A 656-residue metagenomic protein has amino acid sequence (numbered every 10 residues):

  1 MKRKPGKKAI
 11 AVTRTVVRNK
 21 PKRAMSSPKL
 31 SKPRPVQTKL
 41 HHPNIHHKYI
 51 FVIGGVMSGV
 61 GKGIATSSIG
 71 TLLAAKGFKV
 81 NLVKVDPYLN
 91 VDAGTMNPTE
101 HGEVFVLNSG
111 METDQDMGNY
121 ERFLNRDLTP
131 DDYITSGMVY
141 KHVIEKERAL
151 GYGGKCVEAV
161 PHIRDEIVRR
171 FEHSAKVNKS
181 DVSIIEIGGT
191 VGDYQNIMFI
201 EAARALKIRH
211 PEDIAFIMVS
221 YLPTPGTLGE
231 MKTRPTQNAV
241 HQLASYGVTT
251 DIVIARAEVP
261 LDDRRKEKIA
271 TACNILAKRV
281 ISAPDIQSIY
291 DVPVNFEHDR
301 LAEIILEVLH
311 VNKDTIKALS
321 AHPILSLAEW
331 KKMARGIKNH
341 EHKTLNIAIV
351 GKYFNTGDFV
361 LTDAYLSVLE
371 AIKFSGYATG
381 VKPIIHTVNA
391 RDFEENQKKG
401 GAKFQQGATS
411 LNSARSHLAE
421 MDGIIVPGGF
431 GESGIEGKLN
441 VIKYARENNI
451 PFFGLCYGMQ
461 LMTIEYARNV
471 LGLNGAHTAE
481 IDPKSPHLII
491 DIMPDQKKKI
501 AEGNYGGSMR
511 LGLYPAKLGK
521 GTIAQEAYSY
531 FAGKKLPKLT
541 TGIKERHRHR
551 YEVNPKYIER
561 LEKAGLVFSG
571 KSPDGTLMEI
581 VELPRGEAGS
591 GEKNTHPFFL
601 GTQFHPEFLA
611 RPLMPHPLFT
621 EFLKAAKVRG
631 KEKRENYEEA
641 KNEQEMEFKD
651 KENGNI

Functional and structural regions predicted by a protein language model:
K2-V17, P21-R23, P28-H386, A390-G423 (+5 more regions): Flexible phosphate-sensing "switch/lid" loops adjacent to ATP/NTP-binding sites across phosphate-transfer
H47, H342-L345, M421, E447-I450 (+8 more regions): Active-site lining segments that contact anionic ligands and/or coordinate catalytic metals
G63, S67-T71, A75, I372 (+3 more regions): Cysteine-nucleophile active-site neighborhood
D86, C456, H549, H605: Active-site glycine-centered loops adjacent to acidic/histidine catalytic or metal-binding residues that shape
D116-N125, K352, A408-L411, M462-A588 (+4 more regions): Pocket-forming structural segment of enzyme catalytic cores
T356-F359, F430-S433, E545-R548, E607-M614: Short, contiguous acidic/charged loop-to-helix segments that flank catalytic cores in large enzymes
I580-E621: A glycine-centered loop/beta-turn motif at secondary-structure junctions
L613-I656: Extracellular ligand-binding/catalytic regions of CAZymes and related secreted enzymes and adhesion modules
